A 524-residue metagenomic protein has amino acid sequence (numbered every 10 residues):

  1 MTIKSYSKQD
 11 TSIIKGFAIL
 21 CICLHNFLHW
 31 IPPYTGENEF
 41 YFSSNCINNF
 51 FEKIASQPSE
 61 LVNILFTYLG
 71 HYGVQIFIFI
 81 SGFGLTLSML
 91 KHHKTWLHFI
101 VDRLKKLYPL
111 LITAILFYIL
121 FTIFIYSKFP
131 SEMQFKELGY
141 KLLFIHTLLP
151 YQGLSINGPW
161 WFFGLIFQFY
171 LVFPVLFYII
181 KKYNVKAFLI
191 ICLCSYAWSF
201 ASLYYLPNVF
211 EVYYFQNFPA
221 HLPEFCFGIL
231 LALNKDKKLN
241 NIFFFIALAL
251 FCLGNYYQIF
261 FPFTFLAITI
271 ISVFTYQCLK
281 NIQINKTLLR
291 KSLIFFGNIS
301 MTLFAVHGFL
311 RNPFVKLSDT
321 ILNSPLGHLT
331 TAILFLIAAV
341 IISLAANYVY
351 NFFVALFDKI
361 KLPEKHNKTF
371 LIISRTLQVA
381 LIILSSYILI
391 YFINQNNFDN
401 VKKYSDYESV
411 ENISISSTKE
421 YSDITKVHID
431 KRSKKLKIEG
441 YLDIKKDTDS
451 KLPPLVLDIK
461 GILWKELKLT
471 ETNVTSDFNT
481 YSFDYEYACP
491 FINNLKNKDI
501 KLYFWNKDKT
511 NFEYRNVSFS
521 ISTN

Functional and structural regions predicted by a protein language model:
M1-Y196, T287, T320-Q395: Membrane-cytosol interface segments of multi-pass membrane proteins, especially ER/Golgi lipid-handling enzymes
L20-F27, F144-L148, C192-Y205, I246-I259 (+2 more regions): Aromatic-anchored segments of alpha-helical transmembrane domains
S202, E211-T302, V306-L336: Alpha-helical transmembrane segments and terminal signal-anchor/GPI-anchor hydrophobic tails, characterized by long
F263-T264, T448-I459: Beta-strand acidic-aromatic groove motif in beta-rich domains, primarily in extracellular
Y404-E420: Short carbohydrate-recognition loop motifs
Y407, T425-P453, F483-P490, V517: Extra-cytoplasmic beta-strand recognition segments
P453-L455, F483-F512, V517: Extracellular beta-strand ligand-recognition surfaces/modules
L463-N493: Extracellular carbohydrate recognition and processing domains and analogous Trp-centered ligand-binding platforms
